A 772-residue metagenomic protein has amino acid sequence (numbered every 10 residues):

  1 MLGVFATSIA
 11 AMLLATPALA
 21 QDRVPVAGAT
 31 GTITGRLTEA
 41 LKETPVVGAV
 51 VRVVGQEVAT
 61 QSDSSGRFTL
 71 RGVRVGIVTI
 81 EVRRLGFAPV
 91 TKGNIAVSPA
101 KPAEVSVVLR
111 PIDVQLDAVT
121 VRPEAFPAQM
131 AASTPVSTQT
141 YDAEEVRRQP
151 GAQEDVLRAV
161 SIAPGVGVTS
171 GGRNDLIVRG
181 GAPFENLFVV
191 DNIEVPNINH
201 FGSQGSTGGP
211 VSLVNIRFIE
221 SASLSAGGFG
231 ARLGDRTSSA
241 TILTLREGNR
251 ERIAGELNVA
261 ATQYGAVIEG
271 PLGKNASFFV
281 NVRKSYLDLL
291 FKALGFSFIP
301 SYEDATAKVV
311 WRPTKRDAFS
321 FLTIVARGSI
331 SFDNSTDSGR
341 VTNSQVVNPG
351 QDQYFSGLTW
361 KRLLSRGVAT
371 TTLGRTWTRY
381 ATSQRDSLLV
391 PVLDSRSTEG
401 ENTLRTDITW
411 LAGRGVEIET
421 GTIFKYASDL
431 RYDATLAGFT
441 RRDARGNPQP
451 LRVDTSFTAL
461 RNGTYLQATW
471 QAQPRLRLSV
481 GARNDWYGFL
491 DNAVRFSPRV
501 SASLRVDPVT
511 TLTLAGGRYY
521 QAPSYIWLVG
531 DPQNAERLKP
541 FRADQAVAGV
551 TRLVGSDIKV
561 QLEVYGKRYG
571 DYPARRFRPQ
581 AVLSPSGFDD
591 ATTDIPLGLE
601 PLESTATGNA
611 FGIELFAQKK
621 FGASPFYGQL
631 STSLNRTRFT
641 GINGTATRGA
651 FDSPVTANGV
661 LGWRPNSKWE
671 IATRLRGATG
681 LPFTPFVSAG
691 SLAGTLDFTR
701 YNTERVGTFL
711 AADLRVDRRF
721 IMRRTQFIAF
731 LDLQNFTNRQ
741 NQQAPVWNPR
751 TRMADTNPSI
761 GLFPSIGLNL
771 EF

Functional and structural regions predicted by a protein language model:
P17-P127, T134, W470, R475: Periplasm-facing N-terminal accessory domains of Gram-negative outer-membrane beta-barrel systems
A88, G93-R110, D117-G230, A240-N249 (+1 more regions): Periplasmic N-terminal accessory/gating domains of Gram-negative outer-membrane beta-barrel systems
E194, I198-N199, S329, L430-R442 (+6 more regions): Surface-exposed extracellular loop regions of Gram-negative outer-membrane beta-barrel proteins, predominantly
A260-K284, F296-I330, N348-R375, W410-V416: Transmembrane beta-barrel wall of Gram-negative outer-membrane proteins
I324, E399, T409-E417, I423 (+4 more regions): Structural signature of Gram-negative outer-membrane beta-barrels, strongest in the C-terminal barrel of TonB-dependent
E401-D407, R452-T458, G463, K539 (+2 more regions): Outer membrane beta-barrel strand-and-loop segments of large Gram-negative receptors, especially TonB-dependent
Q473, G566-R568, D594-P685: Gram-negative outer-membrane beta-barrel transporters
G570, G622, G677-A693, G707-A711 (+1 more regions): C-terminal beta-signal and adjacent terminal beta-strands/loops of Gram-negative outer-membrane beta-barrel proteins
